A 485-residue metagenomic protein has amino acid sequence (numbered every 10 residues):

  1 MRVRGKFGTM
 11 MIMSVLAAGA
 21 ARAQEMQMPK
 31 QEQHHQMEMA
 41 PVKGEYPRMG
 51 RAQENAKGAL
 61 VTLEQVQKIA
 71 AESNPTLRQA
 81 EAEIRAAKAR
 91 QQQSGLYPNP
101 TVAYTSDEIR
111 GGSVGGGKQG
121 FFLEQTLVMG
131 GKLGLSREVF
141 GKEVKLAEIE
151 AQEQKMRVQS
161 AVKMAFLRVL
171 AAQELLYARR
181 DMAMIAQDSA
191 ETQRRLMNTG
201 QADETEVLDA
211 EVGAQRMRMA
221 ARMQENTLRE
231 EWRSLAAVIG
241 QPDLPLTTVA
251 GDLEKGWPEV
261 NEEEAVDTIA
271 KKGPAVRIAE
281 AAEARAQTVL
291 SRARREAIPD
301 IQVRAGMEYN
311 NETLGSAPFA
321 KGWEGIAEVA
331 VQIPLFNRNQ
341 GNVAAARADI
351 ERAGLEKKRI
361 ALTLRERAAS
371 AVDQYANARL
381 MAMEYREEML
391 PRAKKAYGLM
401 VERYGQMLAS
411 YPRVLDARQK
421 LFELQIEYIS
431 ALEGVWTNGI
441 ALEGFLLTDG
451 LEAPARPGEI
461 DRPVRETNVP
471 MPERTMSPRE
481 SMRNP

Functional and structural regions predicted by a protein language model:
R2-T9, A23-K43, N55, Q406 (+1 more regions): Acidic, low-complexity, intrinsically disordered peripheral segments
R2-V3, A151-A270, A282, A371-Q374 (+3 more regions): Periplasmic alpha-helical coiled-coil/stalk elements that build and connect Gram-negative outer-membrane
T9-A18: Bacterial N-terminal signal peptides
K30, M49-A59, A103-E138, V249-E259 (+3 more regions): Small/polar, glycine/serine/threonine/aspartate-rich low-complexity segments that form flexible
E64-A71, A202, V207, E211 (+2 more regions): Amphipathic alpha-helical coiled-coil scaffold segments and their short linker/junction regions
K68-R78, R85-N99, S113, F121-V139 (+7 more regions): A glycine-/polar-enriched beta->alpha junction
Q79-Q91, Q154, V158-R180, D188-A190 (+5 more regions): Amphipathic alpha-helical coiled-coil segments
G141, E204-G213, Y411-Q419: Short, charged, amphipathic alpha-helical segments
